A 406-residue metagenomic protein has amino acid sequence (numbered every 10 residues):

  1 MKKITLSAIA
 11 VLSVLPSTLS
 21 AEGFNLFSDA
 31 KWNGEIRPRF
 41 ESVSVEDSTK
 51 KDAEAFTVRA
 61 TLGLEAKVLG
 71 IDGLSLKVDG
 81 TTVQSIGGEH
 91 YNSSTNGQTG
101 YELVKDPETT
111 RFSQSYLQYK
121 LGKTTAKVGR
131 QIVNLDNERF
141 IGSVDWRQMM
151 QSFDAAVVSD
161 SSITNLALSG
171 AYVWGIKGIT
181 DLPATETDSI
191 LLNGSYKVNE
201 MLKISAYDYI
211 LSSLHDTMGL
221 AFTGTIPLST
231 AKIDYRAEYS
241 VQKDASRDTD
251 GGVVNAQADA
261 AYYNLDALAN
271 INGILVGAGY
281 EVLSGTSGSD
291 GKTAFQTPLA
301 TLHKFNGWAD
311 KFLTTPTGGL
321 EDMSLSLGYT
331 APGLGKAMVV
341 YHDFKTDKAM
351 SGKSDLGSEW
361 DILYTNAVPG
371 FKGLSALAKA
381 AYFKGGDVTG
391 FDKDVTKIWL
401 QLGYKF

Functional and structural regions predicted by a protein language model:
I4-V133, A156-S162, L166, F222-Y235 (+6 more regions): Beta-barrel outer-membrane channel/assembly domains of diderm bacteria
E89-Q114, T124-S212, S289-S326: Surface-exposed coil loops of outer-membrane beta-barrel proteins
M150, E186, D259, L356 (+1 more regions): Short acidic-hydrophobic sequence patches enriched in Asp/Glu that either
G175-T180, I210-M218, T230-L302, A380-I398: Outer-membrane beta-barrel translocator/channel fold
D188-N199, K203-I210, M218-G224, W308-F312 (+3 more regions): Outer membrane beta-barrel transmembrane domains
